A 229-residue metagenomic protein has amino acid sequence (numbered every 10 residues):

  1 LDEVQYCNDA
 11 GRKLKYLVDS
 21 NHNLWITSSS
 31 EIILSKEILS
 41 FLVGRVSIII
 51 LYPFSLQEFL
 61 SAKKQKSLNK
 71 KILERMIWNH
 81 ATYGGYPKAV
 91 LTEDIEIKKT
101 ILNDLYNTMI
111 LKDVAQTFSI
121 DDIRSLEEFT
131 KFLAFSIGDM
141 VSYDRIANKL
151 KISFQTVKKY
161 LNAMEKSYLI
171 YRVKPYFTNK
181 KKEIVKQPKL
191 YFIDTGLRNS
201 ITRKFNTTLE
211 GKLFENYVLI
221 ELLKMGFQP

Functional and structural regions predicted by a protein language model:
L1-A10: Conserved P-loop NTPase "ATPase switch" module shared by AAA+ and STAND
D2, L14, T27, F59 (+5 more regions): Conserved RecA-like P-loop NTPase ATPase core
G11-I32, L39-F41: Conserved catalytic/switch belt of AAA+ P-loop NTPases
S20, E37, F41, A62 (+2 more regions): Residue-level signal for well-ordered alpha-helical positions
W25, S47-I49, Y191: Hydrophobic/aromatic beta-strand patches that form the interior of the parallel beta-sheet core in alpha/beta enzyme
S29-E31, K36-M140: Interdomain motor-coupling "hinge/lid" segment immediately C-terminal to the ATP-binding subdomain of NTP-driven enzymes
I95-P229: Accessory nucleic acid-recognition modules appended to NTPase machines
